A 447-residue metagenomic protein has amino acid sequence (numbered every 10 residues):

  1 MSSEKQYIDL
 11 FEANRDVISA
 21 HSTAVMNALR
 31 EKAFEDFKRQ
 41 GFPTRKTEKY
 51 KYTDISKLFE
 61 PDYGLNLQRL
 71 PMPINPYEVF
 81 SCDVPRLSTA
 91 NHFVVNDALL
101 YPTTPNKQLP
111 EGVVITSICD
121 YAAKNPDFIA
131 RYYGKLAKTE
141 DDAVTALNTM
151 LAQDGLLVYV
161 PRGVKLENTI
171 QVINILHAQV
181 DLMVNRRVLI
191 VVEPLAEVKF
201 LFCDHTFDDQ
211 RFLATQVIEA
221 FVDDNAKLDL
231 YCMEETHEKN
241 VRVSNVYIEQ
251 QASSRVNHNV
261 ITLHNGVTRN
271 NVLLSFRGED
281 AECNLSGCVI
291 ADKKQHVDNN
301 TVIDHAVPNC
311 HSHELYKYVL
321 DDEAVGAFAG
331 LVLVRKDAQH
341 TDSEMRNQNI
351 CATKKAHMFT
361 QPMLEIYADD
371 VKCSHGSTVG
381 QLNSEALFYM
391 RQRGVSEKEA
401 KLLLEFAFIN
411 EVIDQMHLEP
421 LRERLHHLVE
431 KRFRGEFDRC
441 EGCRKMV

Functional and structural regions predicted by a protein language model:
M1-A146, L315, D321: N-terminal amphipathic, basic helical "cap/leader" segment at the start of enzyme domains
E111, I115, Y121-V395, I409 (+1 more regions): Conserved beta-strand/loop scaffold segments within soluble protein domains that form the structured core and edges
